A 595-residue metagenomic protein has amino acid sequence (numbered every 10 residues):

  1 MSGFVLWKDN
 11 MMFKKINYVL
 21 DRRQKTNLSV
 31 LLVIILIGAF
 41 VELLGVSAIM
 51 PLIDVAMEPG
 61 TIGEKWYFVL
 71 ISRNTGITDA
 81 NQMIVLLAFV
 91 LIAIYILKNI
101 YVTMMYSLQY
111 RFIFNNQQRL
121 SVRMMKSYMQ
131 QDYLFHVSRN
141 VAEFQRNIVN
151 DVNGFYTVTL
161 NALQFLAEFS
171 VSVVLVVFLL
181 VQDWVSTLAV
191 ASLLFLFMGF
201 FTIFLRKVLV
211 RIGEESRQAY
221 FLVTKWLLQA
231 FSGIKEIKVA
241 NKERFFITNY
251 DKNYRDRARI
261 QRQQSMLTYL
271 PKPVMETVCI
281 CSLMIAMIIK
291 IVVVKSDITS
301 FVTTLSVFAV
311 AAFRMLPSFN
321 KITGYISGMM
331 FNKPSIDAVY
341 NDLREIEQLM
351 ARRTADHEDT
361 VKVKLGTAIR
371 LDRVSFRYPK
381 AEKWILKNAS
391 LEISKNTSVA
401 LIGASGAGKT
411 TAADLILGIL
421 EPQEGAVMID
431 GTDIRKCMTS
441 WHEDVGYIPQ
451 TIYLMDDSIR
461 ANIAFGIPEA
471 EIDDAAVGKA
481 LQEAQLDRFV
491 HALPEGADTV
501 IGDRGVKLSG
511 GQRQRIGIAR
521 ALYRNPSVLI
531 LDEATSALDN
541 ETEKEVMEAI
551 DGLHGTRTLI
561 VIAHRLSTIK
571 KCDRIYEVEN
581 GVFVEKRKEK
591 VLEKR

Functional and structural regions predicted by a protein language model:
L31-I37, Q164-E215, I285-S300: Transmembrane helices of ABC transporter permease
L32-L97, L180-T187, S192, I291 (+1 more regions): Transmembrane helix-loop-helix hairpins at lipid-water interfaces of multipass membrane proteins, especially the type-1
M129-V174, S232, Y269-L270: Juxtamembrane loop-to-helix connectors within ABC transporter transmembrane domains
H136-A142, E215-Q263, I336-V339, T354 (+1 more regions): Loop segments that connect adjacent transmembrane helices in multi-pass transporters
A219, K238-K242, M266-Y269, R314-R344: Cytosolic ends of transmembrane helices, especially the final helix of ABC transmembrane type-1 domains
L417: Helix-to-loop junction immediately C-terminal to a conserved catalytic motif
M428, H442, R460-D503, M547-E548 (+2 more regions): ABC ATPase nucleotide-binding domain helical subdomain, centered on the C-loop/LSGGQ "ABC signature"
R524, G555: Conserved signature/switch motifs of ABC ATPase nucleotide-binding domains
